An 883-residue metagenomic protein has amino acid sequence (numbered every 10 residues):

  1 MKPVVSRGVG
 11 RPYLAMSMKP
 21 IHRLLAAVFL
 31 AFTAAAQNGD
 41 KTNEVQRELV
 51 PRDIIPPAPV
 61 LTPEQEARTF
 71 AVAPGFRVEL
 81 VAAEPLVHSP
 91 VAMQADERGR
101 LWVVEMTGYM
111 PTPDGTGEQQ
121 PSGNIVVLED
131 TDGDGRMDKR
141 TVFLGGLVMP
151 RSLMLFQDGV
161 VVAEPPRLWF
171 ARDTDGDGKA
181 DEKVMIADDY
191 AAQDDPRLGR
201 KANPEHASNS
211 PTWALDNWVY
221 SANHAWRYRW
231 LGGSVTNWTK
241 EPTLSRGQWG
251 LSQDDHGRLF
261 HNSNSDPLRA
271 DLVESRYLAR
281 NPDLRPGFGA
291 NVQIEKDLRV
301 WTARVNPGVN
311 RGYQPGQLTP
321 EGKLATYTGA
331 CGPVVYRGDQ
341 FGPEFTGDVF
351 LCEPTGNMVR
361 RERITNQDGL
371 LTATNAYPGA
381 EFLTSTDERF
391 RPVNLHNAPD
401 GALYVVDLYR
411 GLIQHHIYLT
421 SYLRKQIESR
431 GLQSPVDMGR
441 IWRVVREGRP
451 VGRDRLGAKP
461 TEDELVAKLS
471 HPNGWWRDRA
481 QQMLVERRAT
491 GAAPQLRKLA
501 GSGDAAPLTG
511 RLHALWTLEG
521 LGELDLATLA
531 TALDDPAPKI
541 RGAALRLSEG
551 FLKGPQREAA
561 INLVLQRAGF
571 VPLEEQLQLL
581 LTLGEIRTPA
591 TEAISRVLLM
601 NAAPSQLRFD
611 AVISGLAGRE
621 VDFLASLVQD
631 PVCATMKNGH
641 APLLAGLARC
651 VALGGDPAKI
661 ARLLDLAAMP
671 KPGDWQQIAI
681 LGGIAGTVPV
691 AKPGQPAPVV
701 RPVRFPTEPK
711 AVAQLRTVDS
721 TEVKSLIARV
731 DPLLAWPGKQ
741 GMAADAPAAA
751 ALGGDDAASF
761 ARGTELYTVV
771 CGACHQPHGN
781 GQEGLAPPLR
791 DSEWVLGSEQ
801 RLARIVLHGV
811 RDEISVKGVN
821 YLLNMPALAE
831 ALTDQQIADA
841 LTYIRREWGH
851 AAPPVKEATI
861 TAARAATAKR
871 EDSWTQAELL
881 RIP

Functional and structural regions predicted by a protein language model:
K19-A27: Sec-dependent signal peptide recognition, specifically the positively charged N-region followed immediately by
Q37-L465, W475-W476, M483-V485: Beta-propeller domains with acidic blade repeats across secreted/periplasmic ectodomains and cytosolic WD/CNH propellers
K41-P57, A746-A758, V816-L823, A827-P883: Flexible coil segments in periplasmic/lumen-exposed cytochrome c-class electron-transfer proteins
L395, V406, I441, G763-P777 (+2 more regions): The canonical Cys-X-X-Cys-His
V406, I427, G431-M438, V444-E765 (+1 more regions): Long, ordered, helix-rich scaffold segments
I427-S429, G781-K817, L822-D834: Gly/Gly-Pro-rich "capping" loops immediately C-terminal to redox-active cysteine motifs in periplasmic/lumenal
R446-E447, H775-G781, L807, R811 (+2 more regions): Detector for the c-type heme attachment site
I680, D756-Q782, V795-H808: Sequence/structural segment immediately N-terminal to covalent heme-attachment motifs in c-type and related
